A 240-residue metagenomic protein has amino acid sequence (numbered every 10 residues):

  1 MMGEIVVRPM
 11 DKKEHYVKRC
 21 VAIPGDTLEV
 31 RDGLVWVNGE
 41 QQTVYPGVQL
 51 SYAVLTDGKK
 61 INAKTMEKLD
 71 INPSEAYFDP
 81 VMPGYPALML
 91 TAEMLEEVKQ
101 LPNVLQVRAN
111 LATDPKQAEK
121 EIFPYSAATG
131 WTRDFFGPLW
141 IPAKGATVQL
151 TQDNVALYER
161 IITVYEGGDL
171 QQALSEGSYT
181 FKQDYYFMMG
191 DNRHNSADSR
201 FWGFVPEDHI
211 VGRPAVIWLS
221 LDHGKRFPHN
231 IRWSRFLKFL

Functional and structural regions predicted by a protein language model:
M1-L240: Extended hydrophobic leader/signal-anchor segments used for secretion and membrane insertion
